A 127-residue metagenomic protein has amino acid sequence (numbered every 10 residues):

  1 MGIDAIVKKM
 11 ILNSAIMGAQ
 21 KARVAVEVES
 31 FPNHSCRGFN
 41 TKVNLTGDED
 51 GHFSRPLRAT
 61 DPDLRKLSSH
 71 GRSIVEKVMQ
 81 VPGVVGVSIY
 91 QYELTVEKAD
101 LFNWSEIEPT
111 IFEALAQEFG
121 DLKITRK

Functional and structural regions predicted by a protein language model:
G2-L57, K77, F102, F119-K127: Charge-dense, helix-prone N-terminal extensions
F39-T41, V87, V96: Generic structural hydrophobic/aromatic packing signal, biased to beta-strands
T60-G71: Compact, charge-rich alpha-helical regulatory domains located at protein termini
K66, A99, N103: Catalytic cores of large soluble enzymes that bind and process phosphate-bearing ligands
V75-E93: Short acidic amphipathic segments
P82, L115-L122: Conserved NTP-handling cores and scaffolds of large molecular machines
E93-A99: A generic structural motif
F102-A116: Charge-rich, low-aromatic oligomerization/scaffolding segments with amphipathic character
